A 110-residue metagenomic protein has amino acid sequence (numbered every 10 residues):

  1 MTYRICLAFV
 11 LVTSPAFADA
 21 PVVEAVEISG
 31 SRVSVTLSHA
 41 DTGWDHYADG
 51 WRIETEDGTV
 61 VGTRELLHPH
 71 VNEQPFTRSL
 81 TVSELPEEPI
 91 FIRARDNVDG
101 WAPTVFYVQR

Functional and structural regions predicted by a protein language model:
M1-A8: Sec-dependent signal peptide recognition, specifically the positively charged N-region followed immediately by
T13-P15: N-terminal signal peptide c-region/cleavage motif recognized by signal peptidases
D19-D49: Short, surface-exposed binding/anchoring microloops in extracellular/periplasmic proteins
S29-G30, I53-V60, S83-P89: A short, structured loop/turn motif at beta-sheet edges
D41, D45-V71: The feature marks short-to-medium sequence segments in extracytoplasmic or secretory-pathway proteins
G62-G100: Short, solvent-exposed, Trp/other aromatic-anchored flexible loops in extracytoplasmic proteins
G100-R110: Edge beta-strands of extracellular beta-sandwich domains
